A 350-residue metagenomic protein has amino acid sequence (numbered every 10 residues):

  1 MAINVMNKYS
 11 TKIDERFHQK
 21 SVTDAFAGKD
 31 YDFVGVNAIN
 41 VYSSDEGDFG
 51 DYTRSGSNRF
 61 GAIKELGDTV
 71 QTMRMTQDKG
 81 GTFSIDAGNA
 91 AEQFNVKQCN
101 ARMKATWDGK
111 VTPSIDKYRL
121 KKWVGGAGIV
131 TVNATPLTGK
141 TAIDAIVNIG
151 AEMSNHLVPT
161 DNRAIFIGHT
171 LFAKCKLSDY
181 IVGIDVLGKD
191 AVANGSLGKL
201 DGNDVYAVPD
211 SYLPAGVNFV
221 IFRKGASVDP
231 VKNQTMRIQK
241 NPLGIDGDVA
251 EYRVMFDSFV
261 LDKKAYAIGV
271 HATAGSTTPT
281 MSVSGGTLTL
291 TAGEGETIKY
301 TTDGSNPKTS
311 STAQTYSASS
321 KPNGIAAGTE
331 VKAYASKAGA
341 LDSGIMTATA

Functional and structural regions predicted by a protein language model:
M1-M73: N-terminal "assembly arms/tails" that initiate or stabilize quaternary assembly in self-assembling proteins
V36-A38, T160-R163, V217, G247 (+1 more regions): Short, surface-exposed beta-edge/turn micro-motifs
I63-A101: Long, hydrophobic/aromatic-enriched structural stretches that serve as scaffold segments
N89-H156, V270-T273: Alpha-helical scaffold segments that mediate packing/assembly in large oligomeric complexes
A127-G195: Extended, solvent-exposed, turn-rich assembly/linker loops in the middle of proteins
S196-G244: Glycine/small-residue-rich hydrophobic helix-like segments
M236-P279: Extended, compositionally biased alpha-helical segments that mediate assembly or anchoring
T273-A350: Short, compositionally stereotyped local motifs that mark structural "simplifiers"
